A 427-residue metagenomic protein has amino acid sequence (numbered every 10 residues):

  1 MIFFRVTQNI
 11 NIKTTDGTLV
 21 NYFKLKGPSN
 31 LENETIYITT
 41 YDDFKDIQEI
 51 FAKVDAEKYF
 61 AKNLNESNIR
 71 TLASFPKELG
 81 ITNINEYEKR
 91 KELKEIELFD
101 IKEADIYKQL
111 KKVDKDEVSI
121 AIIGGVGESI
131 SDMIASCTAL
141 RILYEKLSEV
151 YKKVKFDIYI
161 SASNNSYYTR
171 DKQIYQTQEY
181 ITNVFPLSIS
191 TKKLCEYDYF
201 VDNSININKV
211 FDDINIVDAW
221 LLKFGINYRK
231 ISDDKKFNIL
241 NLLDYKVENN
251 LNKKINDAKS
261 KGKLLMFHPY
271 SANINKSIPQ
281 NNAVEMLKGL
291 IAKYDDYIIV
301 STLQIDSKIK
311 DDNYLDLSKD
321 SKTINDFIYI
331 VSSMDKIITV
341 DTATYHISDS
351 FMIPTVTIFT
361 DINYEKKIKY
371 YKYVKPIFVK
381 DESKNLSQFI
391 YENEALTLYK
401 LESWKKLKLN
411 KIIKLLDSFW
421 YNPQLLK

Functional and structural regions predicted by a protein language model:
I2-K427: Catalytic machinery of carbohydrate-active enzymes, primarily nucleotide-sugar-dependent glycosyltransferases
